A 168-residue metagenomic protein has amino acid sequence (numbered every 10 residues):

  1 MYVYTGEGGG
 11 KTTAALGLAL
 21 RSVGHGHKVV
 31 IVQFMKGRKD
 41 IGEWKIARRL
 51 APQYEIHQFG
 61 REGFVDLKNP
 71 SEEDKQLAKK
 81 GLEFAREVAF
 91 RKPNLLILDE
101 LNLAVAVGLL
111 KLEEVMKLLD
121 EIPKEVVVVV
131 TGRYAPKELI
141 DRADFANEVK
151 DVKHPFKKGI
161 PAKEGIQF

Functional and structural regions predicted by a protein language model:
M1-V3, K28, N94-L95, V127: Residue-level preference for the first positions of well-ordered beta-strands
Y2-E87: Conserved P-loop
G17-L18, W44-A47, S71, L110-E114 (+2 more regions): Short, glycine/charged-enriched secondary-structure capping and boundary segments
R21, I46, L118, E138-L139: Hydrophobic/aromatic ligand-binding patch that stacks against planar heteroaromatic rings of cofactors or nucleotides
M35-R38, E62-F64, N102-L103, Y134-K137 (+1 more regions): Conserved nucleotide-binding/hydrolysis micro-motifs of P-loop NTPases
D66-V127: Phosphate-binding/switch loop-helix module in NTP-utilizing enzymes
T131: Conserved D-loop beta-strand region of ABC ATPase nucleotide-binding domains
A135-F168: Phosphate-binding/switch region of NTP-binding enzymes
